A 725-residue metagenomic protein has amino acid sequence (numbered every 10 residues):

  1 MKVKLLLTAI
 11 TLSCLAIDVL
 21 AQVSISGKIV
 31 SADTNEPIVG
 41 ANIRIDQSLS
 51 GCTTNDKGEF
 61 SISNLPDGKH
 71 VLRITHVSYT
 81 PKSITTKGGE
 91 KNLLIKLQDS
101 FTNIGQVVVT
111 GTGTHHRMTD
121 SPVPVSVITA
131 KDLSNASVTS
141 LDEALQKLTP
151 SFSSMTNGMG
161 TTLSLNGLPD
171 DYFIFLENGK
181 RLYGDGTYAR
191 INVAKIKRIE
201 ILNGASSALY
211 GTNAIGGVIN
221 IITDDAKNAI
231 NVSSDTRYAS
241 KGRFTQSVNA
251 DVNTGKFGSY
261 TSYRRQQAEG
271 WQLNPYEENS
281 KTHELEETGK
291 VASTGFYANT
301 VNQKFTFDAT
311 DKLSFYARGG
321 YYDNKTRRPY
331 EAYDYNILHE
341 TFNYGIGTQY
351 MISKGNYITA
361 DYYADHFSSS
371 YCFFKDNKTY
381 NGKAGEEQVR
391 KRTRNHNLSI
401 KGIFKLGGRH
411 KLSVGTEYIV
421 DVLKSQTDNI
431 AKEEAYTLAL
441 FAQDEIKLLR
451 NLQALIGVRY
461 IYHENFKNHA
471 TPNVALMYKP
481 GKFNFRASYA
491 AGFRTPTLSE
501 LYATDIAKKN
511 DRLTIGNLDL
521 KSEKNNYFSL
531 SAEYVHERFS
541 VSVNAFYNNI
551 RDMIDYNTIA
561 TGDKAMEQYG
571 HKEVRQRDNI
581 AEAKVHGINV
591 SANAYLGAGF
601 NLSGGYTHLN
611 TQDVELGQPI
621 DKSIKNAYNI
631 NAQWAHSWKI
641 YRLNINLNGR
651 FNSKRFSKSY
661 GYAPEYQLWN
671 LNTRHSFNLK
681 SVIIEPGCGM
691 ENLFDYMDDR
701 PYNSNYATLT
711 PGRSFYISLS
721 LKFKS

Functional and structural regions predicted by a protein language model:
L6-T8, A21, D251, D308 (+5 more regions): Conserved C-terminal beta-signal and adjacent last beta-strands/turns of outer-membrane beta-barrel proteins
V30-T34, A41-D46, R73-Y79, K87-S134 (+1 more regions): Short, acidic, small-residue-rich periplasmic hinge/interaction motif at the N-terminus of Gram-negative outer-membrane
S61-N64, S153, K180-A205: Short acidic/polar hinge/loop motifs at secondary-structure boundaries that mediate gating or recognition
E90-K96, L141-A144, L148, T161-S164 (+6 more regions): N-terminal periplasmic accessory domains that precede and gate Gram-negative outer-membrane beta-barrel machines
K227-A229, R237, V252-I337: Periplasmic-side early beta-strands and strand-to-turn transitions of outer-membrane beta-barrels
T294, V389-K391, N395-K401, E433 (+6 more regions): Outer membrane beta-barrel strand-and-loop segments of large Gram-negative receptors, especially TonB-dependent
K325, S368-S370, N429-I430, E464-H469 (+5 more regions): Surface-exposed extracellular loop regions of Gram-negative outer-membrane beta-barrel proteins, predominantly
G408, K447-Q453, Y547-N549, Y569-R655: Gram-negative outer-membrane beta-barrel transporters
